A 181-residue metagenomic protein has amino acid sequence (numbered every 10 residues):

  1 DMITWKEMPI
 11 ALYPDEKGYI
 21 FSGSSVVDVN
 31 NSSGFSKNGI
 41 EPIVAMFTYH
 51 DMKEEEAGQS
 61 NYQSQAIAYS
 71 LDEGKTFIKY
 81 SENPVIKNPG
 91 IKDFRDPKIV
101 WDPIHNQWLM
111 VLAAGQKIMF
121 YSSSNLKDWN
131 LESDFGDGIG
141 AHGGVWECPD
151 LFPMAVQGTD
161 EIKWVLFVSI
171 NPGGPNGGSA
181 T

Functional and structural regions predicted by a protein language model:
D1-P97, W101-E147, A155-T181: Beta-rich carbohydrate-recognition and catalytic domains
